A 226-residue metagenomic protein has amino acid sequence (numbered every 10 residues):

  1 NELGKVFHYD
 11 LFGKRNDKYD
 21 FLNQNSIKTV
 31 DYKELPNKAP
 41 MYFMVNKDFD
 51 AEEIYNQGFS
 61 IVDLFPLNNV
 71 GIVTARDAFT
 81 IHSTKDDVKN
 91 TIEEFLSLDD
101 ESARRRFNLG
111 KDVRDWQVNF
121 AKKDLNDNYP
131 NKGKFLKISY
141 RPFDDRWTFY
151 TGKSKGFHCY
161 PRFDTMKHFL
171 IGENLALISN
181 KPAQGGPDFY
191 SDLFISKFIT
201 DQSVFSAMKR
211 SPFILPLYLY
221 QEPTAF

Functional and structural regions predicted by a protein language model:
N1-F226: Sequence-level detector for compositionally biased, low-complexity segments
